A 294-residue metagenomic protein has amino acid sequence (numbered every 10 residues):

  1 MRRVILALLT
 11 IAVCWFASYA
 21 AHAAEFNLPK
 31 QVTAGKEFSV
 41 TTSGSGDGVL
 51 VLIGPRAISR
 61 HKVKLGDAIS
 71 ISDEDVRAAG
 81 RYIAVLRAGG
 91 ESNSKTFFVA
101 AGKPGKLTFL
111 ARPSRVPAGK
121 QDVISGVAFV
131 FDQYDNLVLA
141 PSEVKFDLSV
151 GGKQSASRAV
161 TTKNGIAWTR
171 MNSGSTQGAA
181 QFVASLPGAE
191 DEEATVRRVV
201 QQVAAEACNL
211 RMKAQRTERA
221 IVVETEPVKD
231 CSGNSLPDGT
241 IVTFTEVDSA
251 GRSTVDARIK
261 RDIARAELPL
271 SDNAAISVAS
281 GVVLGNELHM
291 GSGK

Functional and structural regions predicted by a protein language model:
R2-I5, S18-K294: The feature marks long extracellular or luminal low-complexity segments
A7-F16: Bacterial N-terminal signal peptides
